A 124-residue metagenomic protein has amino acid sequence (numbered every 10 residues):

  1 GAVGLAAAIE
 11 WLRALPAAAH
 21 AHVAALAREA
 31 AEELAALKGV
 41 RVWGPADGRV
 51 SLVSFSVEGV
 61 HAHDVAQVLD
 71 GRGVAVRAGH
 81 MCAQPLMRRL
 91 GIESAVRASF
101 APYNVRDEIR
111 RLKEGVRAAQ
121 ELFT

Functional and structural regions predicted by a protein language model:
G1-E10, V23: PLP-dependent aminotransferase class I/II
A2-L5, A31, A62, A83 (+1 more regions): A general structural signal for well-ordered alpha-helical segments in protein cores
G4, S51, L69: Conserved N-terminal phosphate-binding loop of PLP-dependent enzymes in the Aspartate aminotransferase
W11, E33, A119-L122: Short alpha-helical functional segments enriched in proximate histidine and acidic residues
L15-A24, R28-H61: Conserved small-domain helix->loop->beta segment predominantly found in fold-type I
S54-R77: An extended, acidic, His-containing surface patch that forms the Zn2+-binding/catalytic region of metallohydrolases
G71-A75, A83-T124: PLP-dependent enzyme catalytic core of the Aspartate aminotransferase-like
